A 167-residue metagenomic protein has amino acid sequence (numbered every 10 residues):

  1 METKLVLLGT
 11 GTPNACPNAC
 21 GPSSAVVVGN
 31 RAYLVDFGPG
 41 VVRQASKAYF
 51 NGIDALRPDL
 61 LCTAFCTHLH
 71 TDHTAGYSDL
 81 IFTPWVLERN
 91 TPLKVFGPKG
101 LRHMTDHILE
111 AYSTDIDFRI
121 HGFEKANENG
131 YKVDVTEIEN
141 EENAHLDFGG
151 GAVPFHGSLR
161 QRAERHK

Functional and structural regions predicted by a protein language model:
M1-K167: Binuclear metal-dependent hydrolase catalytic cores
